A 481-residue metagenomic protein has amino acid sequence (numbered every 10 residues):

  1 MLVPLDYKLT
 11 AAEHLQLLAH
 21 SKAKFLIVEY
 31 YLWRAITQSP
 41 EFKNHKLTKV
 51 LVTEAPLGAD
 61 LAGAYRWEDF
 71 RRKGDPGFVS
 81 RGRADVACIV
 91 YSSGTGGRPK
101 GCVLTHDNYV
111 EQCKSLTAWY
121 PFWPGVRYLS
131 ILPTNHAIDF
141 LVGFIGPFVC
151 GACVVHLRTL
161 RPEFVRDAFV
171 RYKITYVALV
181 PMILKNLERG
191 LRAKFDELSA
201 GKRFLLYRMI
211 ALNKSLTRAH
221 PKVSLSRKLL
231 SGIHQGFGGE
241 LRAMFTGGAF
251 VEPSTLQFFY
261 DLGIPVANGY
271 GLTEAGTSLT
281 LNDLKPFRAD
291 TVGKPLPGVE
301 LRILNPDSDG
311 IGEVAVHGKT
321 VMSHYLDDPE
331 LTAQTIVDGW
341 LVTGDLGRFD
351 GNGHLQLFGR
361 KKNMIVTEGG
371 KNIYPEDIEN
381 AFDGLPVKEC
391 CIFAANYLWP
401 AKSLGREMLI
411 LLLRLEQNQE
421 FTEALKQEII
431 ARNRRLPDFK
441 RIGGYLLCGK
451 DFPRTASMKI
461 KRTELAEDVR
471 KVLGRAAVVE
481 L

Functional and structural regions predicted by a protein language model:
M1-D69, E407, L411, L415-Q417 (+1 more regions): Structural core segment of the AMP-binding/adenylate-forming
L9, Q16, K24-V28, G318 (+2 more regions): AMP-binding/adenylate-forming catalytic core of the ANL superfamily
R34-R83, L191-G232, G449: ANL superfamily adenylate-forming
Y65-Y91, R98, P121-R127: Conserved pre-ATP/AMP-binding loop-to-beta segment of ANL
A87-C113: Conserved AMP-binding A3 loop
V110-R127, T134-R227: Conserved AMP-binding/adenylation subdomain of ANL enzymes
V177, T217, P221, L225-L355 (+4 more regions): Conserved AMP-binding/adenylate-forming
F393-N396, I410-L411, I430-L481: Conserved C-terminal "lid"/linker of ANL adenylate-forming enzymes
